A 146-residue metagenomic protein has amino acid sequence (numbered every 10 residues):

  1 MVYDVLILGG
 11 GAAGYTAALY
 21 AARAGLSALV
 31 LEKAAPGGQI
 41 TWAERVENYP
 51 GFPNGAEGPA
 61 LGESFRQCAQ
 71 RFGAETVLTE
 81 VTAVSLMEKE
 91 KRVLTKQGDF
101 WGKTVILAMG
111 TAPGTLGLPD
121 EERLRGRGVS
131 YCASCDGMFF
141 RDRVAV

Functional and structural regions predicted by a protein language model:
M1-L8, T76-R143: FAD-binding core/adjacent interface of flavoenzyme oxidoreductases
L6-L8, A22-W42: Glycine-rich FAD pyrophosphate-binding loop
G9-A13: Glycine-rich Rossmann-fold phosphate-binding loop(s) that bind the pyrophosphate of adenine dinucleotide cofactors
T16, Y20-A21, V105: Hydrophobic/aromatic ligand-binding patch that stacks against planar heteroaromatic rings of cofactors or nucleotides
A18-L19, W42, G117-D120: Short amphipathic alpha-helical segments
L19-R23, K33, D142-V146: Rossmann-like NAD(P)H-binding beta-loop-alpha module
A24-G25, V46-E47, E121-R125: Glycine-rich, phosphate-binding/catalytic loops in enzymes
T41-D99: N-terminal Rossmann-like dinucleotide/flavin-binding domain of flavoprotein oxidoreductases that bind FAD/FMN
